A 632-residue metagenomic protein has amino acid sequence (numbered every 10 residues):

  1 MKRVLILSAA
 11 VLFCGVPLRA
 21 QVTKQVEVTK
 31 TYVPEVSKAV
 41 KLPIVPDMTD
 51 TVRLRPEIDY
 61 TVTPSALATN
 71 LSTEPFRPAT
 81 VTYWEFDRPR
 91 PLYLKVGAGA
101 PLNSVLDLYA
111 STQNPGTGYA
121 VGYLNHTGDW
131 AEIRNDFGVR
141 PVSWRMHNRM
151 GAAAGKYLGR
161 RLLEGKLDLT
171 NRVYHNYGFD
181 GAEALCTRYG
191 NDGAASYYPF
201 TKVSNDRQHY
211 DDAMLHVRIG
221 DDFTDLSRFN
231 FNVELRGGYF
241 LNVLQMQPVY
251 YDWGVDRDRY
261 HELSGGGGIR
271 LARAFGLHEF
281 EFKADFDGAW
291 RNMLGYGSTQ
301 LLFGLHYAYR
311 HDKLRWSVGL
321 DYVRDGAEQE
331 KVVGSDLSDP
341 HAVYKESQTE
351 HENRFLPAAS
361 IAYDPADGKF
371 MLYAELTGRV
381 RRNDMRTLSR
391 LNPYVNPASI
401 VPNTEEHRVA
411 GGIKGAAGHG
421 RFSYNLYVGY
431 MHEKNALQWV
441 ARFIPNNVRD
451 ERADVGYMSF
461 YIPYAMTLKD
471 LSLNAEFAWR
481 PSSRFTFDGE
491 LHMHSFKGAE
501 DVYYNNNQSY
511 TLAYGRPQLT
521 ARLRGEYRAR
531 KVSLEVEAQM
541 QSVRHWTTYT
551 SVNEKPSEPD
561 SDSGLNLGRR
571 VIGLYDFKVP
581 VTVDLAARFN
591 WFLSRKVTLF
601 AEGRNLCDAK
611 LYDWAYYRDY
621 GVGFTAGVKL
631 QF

Functional and structural regions predicted by a protein language model:
M1-T23, V622, V628-F632: Bacterial Sec-dependent N-terminal signal peptides
R3, G116, G159-R160, D225-S227 (+8 more regions): Short coil turns and loop connectors of transmembrane beta-barrels in diderm outer membranes and organellar homologs
L54-A100, T117-H126, S227-G237, H278-E281: Transmembrane beta-strand segments of Gram-negative outer membrane beta-barrel proteins
F76-P78, E85-L94, A98-G138, V142-M150 (+2 more regions): Outer-membrane beta-barrel translocator/receptor signature
P89, L94, E328-V332, L337-S338 (+2 more regions): Exposed, low-structure sequence patches enriched in small/polar residues
L106-T117, N148-L158, C186-R188, L215-D222 (+8 more regions): Feature captures outer-membrane beta-barrel proteins of Gram-negative bacteria and organelles
T112-R134, A274, H278-K345, R480 (+1 more regions): Surface-exposed extracellular loop regions of Gram-negative outer-membrane beta-barrel proteins
D129-E132, D136-F137, P141-R145, R149 (+3 more regions): Flexible loop and strand-edge segments within Gram-negative outer membrane beta-barrel domains
